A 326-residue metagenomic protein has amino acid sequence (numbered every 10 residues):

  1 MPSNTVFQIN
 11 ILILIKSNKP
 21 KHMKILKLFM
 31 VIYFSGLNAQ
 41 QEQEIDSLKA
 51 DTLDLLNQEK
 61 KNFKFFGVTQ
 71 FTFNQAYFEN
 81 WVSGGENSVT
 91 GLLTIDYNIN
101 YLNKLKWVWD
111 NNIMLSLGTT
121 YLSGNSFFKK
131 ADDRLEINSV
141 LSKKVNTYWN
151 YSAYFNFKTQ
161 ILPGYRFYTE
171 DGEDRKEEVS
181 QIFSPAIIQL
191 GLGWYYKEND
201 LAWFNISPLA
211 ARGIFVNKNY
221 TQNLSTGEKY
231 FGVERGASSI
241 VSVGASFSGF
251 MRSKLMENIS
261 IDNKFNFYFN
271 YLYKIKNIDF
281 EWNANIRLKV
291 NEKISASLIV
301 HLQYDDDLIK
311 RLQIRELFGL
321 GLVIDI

Functional and structural regions predicted by a protein language model:
L37-V68: Sec-dependent signal peptide cleavage junction
G67-T69, N111, A153-F155, L192 (+3 more regions): Membrane-embedded beta-strand positions of outer-membrane beta-barrel proteins
F71-Y77, L115-Y121, F157-P163, E198 (+4 more regions): Transmembrane beta-strands of outer-membrane beta-barrel pores
E79-G85, Y121-F127, E173-S180, K229-A237 (+2 more regions): Extracellular loop and loop/strand-boundary signature of outer-membrane beta-barrel proteins
Y97-Y101, S139, K143, F155 (+4 more regions): Residue-level signature of outer-membrane beta-barrel architecture
W107-W109, Y148-Y151, L201-F204, N258-I261 (+1 more regions): Repeated loop/turn-to-beta-strand initiation elements of outer-membrane beta-barrel proteins
K129-S242: Outer-membrane pore/translocation modules
I314-I326: Outer-membrane beta-barrel "beta-signal"
